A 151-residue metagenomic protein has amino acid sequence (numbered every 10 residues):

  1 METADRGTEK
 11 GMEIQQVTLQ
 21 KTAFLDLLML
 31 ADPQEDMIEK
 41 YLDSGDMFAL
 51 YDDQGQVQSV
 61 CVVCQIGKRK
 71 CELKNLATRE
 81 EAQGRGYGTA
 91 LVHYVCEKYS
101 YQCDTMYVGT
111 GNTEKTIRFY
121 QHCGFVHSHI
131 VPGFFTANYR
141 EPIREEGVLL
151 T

Functional and structural regions predicted by a protein language model:
E2-M37, Y51: Short amphipathic alpha-helix that is part of the acyltransferase structural core
I38-D43: Short loop/turn motifs at secondary-structure junctions and domain boundaries
A49, Q56-Q65, R69-A77: Conserved beta-strand in the GNAT
L76-Q83, G111: A short, internal acetyl-CoA/4′-phosphopantetheine-binding micro-motif in the GNAT/acyltransferase core
A82, G86-Y94: Conserved acetyl-CoA pyrophosphate-binding loop and the N-cap/start of the following alpha-helix in GNAT-like
Y99-G111: Conserved GNAT acetyl-CoA-binding A-motif
Y107-G109, Q121, V126-L149: Conserved catalytic-core motifs of GNAT/GCN5-like acyltransferases
